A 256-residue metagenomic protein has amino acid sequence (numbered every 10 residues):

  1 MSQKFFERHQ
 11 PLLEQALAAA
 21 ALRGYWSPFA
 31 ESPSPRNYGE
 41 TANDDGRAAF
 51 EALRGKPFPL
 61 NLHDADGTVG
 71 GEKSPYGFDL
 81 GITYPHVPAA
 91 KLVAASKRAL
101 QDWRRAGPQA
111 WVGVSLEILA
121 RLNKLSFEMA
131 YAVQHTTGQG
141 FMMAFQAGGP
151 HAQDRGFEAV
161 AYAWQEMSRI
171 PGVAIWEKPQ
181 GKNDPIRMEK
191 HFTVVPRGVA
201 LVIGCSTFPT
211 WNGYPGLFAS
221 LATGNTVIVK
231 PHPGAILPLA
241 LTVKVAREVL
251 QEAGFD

Functional and structural regions predicted by a protein language model:
M1-N183, A219: N-terminal Rossmann-like NAD(P)+-binding subdomain of aldehyde/semialdehyde dehydrogenases
M167-D256: Rossmann-like NAD(P) dinucleotide-binding subdomain of oxidoreductase/dehydrogenase enzymes
